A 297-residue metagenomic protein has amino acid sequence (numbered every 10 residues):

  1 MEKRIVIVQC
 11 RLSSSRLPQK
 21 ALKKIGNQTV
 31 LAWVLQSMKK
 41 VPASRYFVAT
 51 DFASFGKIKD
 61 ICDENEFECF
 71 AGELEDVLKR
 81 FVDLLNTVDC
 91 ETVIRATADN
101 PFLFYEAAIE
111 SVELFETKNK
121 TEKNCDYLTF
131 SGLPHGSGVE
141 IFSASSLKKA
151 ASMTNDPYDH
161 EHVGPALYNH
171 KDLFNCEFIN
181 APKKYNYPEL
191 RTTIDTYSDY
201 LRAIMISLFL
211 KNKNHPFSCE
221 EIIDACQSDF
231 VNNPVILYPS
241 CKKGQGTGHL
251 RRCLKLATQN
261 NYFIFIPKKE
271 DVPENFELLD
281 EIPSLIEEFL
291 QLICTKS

Functional and structural regions predicted by a protein language model:
M1-P18, I236-P239: N-terminal nucleotide-binding beta1-loop-alpha1 segment
R16-N27, C241-R252, V272-P273: A short, glycine/small-residue-rich beta-strand->loop->alpha-helix junction that serves as a flexible
V30-R45, I58-D60, K255-N260: A short, N-terminal amphipathic alpha-helix
F47-D51, Y262-K269: Short internal beta-strands
A53-K118, E281-C294: Short phosphate-binding loop-to-helix
S54-I58, K269-N275: Short, charged/polar "capping" segments at the starts of alpha-helices and the immediately preceding loops
L103-T193, S198-L208, E221-S228: Conserved core of the sugar-phosphate nucleotidyltransferase
Y238, P267-P273, L285-I286: Active-site anion-handling motifs in enzyme catalytic cores
